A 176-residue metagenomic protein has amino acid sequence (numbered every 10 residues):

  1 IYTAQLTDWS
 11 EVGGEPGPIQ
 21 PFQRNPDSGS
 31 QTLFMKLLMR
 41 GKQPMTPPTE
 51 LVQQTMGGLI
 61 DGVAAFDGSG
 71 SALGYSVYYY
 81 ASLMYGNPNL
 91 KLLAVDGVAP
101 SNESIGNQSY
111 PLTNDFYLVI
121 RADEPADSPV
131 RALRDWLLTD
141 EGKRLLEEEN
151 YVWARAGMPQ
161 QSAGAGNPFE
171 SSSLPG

Functional and structural regions predicted by a protein language model:
I1-G176: Flexible loop/hinge segments at secondary-structure junctions
